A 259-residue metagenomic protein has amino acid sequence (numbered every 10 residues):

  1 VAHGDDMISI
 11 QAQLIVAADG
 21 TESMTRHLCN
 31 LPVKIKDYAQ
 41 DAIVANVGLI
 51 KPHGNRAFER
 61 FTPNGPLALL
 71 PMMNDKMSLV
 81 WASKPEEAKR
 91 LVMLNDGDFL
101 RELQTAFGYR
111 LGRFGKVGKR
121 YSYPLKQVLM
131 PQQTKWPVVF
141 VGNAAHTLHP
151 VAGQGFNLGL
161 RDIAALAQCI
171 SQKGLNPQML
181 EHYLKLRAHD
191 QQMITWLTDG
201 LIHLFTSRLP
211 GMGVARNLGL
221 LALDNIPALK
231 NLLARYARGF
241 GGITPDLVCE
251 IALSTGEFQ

Functional and structural regions predicted by a protein language model:
A2-R120: Conserved FAD-binding catalytic core of PHBH/FMO-like flavoproteins
A18, E22, Q40, T62-P63 (+9 more regions): A structural signal for well-ordered alpha-helical scaffolds and beta->alpha junctions
I35, P71, Q133, L158 (+1 more regions): A generic short alpha-helical patch detector that favors 3-5-residue windows in or near N-terminal regions
V44, N157, A164-A165, M193 (+1 more regions): Hydrophobic side chains within alpha-helical segments
M73, N95, F99, L103 (+3 more regions): Hydrophobic/aromatic residues within well-ordered alpha-helical segments
E87-P177: FAD/FMN-dependent oxidoreductases across multiple families
Q168-Q259: C-terminal helical "tail/cap" subdomain of flavin- and related membrane-associated enzymes
